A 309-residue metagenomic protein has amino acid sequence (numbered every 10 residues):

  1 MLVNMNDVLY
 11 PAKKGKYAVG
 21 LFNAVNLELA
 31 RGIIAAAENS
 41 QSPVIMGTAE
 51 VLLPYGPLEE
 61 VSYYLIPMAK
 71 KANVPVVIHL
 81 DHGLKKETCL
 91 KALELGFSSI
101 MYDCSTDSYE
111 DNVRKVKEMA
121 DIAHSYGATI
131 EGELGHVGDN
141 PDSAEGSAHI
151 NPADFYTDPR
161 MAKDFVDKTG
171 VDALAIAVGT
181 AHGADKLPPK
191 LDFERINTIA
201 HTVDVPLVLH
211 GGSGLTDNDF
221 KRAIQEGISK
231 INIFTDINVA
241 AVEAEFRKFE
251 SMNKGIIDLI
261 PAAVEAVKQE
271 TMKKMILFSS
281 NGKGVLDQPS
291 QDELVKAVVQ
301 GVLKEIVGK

Functional and structural regions predicted by a protein language model:
L2-D7, P11-K14, G255-A262, A266 (+1 more regions): Flexible C-terminal active-site loop/helix
V3-G15, V25-L52, L58-P75, H82-V203 (+5 more regions): Alpha/beta enzyme core
Y126-E133, N253-A263, S279-D292: Flexible, glycine/charged-enriched surface loops at secondary-structure junctions
P188-K190, T202-V205, I256-V264: Active-site-adjacent C-terminal substructures of enzyme catalytic domains
L209-G211: Thr-Gly-centered strand-to-loop micro-motif
I276-K309: Protein-protein interaction and targeting regions used for scaffolding, dimerization, and localization
